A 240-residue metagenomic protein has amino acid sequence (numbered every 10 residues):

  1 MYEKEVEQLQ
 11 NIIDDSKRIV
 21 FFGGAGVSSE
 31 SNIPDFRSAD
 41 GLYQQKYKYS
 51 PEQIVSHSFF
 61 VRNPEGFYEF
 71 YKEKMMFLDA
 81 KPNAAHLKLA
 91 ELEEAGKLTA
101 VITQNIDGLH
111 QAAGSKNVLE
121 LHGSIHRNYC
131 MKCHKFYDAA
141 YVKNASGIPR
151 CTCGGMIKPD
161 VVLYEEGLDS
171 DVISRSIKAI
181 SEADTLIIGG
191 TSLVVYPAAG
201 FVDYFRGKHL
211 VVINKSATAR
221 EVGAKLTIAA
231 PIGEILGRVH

Functional and structural regions predicted by a protein language model:
M1-H240: Conserved catalytic core of sirtuin-type NAD+-dependent deacylases
